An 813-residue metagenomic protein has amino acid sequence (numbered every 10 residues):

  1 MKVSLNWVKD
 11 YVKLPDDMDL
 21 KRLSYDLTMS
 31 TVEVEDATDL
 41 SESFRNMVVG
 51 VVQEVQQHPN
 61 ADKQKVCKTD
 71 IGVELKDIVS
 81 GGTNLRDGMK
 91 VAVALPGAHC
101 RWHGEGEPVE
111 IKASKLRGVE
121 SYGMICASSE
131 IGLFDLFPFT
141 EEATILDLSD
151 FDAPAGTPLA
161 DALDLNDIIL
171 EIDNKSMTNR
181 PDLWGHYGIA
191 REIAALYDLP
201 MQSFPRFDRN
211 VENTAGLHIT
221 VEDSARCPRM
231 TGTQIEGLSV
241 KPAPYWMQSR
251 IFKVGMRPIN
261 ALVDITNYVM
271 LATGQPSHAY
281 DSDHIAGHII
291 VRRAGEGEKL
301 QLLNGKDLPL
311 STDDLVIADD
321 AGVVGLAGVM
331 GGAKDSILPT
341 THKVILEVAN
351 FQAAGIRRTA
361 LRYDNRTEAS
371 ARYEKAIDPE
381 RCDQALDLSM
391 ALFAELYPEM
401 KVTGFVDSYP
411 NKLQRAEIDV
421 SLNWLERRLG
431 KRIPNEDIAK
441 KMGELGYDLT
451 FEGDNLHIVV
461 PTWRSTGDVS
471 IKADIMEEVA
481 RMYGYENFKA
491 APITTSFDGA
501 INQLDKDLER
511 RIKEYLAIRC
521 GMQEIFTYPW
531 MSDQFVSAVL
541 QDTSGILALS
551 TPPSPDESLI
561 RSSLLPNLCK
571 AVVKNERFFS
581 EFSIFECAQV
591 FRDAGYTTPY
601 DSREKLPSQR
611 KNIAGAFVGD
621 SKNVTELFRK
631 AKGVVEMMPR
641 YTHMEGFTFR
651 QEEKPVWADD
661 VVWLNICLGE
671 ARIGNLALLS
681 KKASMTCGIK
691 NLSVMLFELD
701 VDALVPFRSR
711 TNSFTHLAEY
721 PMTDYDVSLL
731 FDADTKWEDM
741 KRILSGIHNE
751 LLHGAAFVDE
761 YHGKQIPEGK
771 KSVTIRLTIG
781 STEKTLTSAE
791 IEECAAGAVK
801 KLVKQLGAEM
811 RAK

Functional and structural regions predicted by a protein language model:
M1-N210, I345, R362-D364, E368 (+4 more regions): Phosphate-backbone binding interfaces of nucleic-acid-interacting proteins
K2, R22, E444-G453, H457 (+4 more regions): A carboxyl-terminal module marker
Y11, Y25, Y197, M201-E298: Glycine/proline-enriched, intrinsically flexible loops and inter-domain linkers
S41-R45, R209-V211, V269, V459 (+4 more regions): Beta-rich nucleic-acid/ligand-interaction surfaces
V48-V79, N260, T266-K334: Conserved mixed alpha/beta core segments that line enzyme active sites in large multi-domain catalysts
R117-G132, T140-T144, D164-I168, V316-Q414 (+2 more regions): Mobile "lid/hinge" segments at catalytic clefts and subdomain interfaces of large enzymes
Y197-V221, Y397-L425, I475: Terminal amphipathic helices with adjacent charged low-complexity linkers/tails
I418-F582, T778-T782, E790-K813: Extended, well-folded interaction surfaces typified by the phenylalanyl-tRNA synthetase beta subunit core
